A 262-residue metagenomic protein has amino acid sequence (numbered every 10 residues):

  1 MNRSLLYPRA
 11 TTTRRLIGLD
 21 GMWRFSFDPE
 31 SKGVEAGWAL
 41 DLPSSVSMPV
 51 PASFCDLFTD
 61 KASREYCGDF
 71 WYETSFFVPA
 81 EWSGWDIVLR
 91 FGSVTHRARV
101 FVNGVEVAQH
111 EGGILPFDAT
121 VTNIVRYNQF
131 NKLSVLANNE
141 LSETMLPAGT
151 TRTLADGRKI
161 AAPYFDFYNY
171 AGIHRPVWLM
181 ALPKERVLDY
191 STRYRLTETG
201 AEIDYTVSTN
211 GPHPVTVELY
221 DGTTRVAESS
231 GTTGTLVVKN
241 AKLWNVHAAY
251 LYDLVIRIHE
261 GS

Functional and structural regions predicted by a protein language model:
M1-S262: Secreted/periplasmic carbohydrate-active enzymes, especially glycoside hydrolases
